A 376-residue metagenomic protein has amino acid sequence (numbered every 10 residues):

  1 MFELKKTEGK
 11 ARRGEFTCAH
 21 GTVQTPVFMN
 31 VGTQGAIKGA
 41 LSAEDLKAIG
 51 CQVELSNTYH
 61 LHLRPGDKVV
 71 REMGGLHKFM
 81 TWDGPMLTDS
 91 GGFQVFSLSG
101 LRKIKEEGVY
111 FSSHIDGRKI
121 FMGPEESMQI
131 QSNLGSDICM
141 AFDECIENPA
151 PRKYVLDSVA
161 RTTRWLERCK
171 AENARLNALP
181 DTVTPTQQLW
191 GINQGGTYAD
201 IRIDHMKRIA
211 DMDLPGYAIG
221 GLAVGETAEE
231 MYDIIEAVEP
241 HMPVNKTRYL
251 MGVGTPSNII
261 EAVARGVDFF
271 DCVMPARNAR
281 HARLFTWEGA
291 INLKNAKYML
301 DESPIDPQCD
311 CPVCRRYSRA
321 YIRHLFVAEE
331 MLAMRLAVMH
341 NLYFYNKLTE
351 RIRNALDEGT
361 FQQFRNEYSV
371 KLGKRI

Functional and structural regions predicted by a protein language model:
M1-E15, V23-G32, G39-A40, D143-P149 (+1 more regions): C-terminal extensions of enzymes
M1-V183, A296-M299: Non-catalytic, usually N-terminal nucleic-acid engagement modules in DNA/RNA processing proteins
G21, E54, D89, Q131 (+5 more regions): Conserved, mostly hydrophobic/aromatic
S127, S158, T162-W165, C169 (+5 more regions): Alpha-helical packing segments of well-folded alpha/beta enzyme cores
G135, L166, K170-N173, N177 (+4 more regions): Structural signal for hydrophobic packing residues in well-ordered secondary-structure cores of soluble enzyme domains
N148-P151, L156, G216-L222, M331-M334: Glycine- and acidic
A160-T163, E172, L176, T184 (+1 more regions): Glycine-rich phosphate/ribose-binding loops and adjacent secondary-structure elements that form binding surfaces
